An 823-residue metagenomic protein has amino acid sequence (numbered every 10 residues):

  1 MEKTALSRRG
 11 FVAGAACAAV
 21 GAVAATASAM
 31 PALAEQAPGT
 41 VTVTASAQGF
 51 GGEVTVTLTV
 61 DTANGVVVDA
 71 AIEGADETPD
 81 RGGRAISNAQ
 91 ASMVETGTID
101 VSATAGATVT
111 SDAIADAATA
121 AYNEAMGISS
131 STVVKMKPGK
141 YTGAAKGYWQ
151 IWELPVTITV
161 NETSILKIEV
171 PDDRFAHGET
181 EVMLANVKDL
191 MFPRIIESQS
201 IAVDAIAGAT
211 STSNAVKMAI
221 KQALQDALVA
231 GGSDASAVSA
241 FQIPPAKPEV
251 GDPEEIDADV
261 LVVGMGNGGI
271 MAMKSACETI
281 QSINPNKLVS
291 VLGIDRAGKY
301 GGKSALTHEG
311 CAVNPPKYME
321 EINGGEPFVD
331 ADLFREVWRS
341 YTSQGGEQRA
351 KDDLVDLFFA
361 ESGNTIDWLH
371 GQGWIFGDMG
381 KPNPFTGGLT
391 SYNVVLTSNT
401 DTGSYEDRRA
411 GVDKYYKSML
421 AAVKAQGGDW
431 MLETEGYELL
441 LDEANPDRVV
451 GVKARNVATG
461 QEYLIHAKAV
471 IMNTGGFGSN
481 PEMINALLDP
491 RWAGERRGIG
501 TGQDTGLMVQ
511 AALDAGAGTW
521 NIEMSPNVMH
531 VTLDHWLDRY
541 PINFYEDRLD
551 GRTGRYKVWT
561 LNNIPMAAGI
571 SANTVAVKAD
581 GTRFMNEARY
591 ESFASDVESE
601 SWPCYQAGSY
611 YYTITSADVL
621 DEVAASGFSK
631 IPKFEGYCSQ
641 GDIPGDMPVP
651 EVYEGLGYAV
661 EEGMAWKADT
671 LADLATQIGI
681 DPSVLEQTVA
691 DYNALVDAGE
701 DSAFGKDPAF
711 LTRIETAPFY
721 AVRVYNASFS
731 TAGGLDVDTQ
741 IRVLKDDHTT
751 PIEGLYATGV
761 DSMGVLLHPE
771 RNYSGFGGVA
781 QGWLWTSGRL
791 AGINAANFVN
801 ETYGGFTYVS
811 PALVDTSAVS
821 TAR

Functional and structural regions predicted by a protein language model:
E2-A18: N-terminal secretory signal peptides and thylakoid transit peptides that target proteins across membranes
A37-A240: Active-site- and interface-proximal helix/loop "cap" or "latch" segments in soluble metabolic and energy-transducing
D173, V684-P769: A glycine-rich dinucleotide-binding beta-alpha-beta segment and adjacent secondary-structure elements that constitute
G251-G268: Beta1/beta-strand and adjacent pyrophosphate-binding region of the FAD-binding site in flavoprotein oxidoreductases
N284-S304: Glycine-rich FAD pyrophosphate-binding loop
L357-Q461, N480-M483, T532, P541-F544 (+1 more regions): Conserved redox-cofactor binding core of oxidoreductases
A458-G460, I465-Y540, I741, G778-L790: Glycine-rich loop(s) and the adjacent beta-strand/alpha-helix scaffold that form part
V509-A511, A515-D673, Q677: An anion/pyrophosphate-binding glycine-rich loop and adjacent beta-alpha core in soluble alpha-beta enzymes
